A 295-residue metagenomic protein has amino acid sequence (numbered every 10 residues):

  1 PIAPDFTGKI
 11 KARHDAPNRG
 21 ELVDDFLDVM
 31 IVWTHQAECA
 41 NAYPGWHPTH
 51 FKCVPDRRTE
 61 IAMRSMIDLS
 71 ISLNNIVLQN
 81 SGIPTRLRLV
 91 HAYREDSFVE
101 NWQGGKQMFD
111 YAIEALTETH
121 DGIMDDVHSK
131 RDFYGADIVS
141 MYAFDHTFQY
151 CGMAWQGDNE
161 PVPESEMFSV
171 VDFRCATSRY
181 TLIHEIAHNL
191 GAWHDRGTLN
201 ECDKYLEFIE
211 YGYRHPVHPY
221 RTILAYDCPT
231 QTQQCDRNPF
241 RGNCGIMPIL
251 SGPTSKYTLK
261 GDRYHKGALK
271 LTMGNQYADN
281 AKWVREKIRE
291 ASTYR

Functional and structural regions predicted by a protein language model:
P1-E160: Fold-level signature of zinc-dependent metallopeptidase catalytic domains
P1-T7, D15-P17, C175-A176, T222 (+1 more regions): Functionally engaged cysteine thiol sites
N41-P55, T147-F168, Q233-K260: Surface-exposed flexible segments
F51-T59, V171, Q276, A291-S292: Short amphipathic alpha-helical segments at helix-loop
E60, D172-T177, K260, K266-A268: Active-site rim elements
A62-L69, S178-E185, P219, D279 (+1 more regions): Generic recognition of stable, solvent-exposed alpha-helical segments in well-folded globular domains
A92-Y111, P161-P253: The catalytic-center signature of Zn2+-dependent metalloproteases
P253-R295: A recurrent domain-boundary module in secreted/ectodomain proteins
